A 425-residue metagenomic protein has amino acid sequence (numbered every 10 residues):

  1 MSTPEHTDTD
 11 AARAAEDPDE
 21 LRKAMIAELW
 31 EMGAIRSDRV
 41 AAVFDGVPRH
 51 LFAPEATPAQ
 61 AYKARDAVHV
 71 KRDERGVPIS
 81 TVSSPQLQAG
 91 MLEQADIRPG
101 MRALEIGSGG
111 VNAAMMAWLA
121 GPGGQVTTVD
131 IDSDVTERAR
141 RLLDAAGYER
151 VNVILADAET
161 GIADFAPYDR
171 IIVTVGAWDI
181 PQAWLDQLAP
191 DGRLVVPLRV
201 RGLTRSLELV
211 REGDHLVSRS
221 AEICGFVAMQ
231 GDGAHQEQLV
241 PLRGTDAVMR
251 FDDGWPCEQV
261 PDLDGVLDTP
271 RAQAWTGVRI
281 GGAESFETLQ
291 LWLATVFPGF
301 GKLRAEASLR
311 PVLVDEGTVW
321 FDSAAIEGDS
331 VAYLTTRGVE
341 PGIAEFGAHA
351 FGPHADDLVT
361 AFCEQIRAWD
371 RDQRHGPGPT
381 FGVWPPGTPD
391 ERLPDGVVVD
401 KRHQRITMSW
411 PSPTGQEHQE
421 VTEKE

Functional and structural regions predicted by a protein language model:
S2, W178-S323, T407-T422: Class I SAM-binding transferase module
S2-E105, V111-L119, V135, D144-A145 (+3 more regions): Class I SAM-dependent transferase core
A24, R138, A361-E364: Long, highly charged amphipathic alpha-helices
L92-V195, R199-L207: Conserved nucleotide-cofactor-binding alpha/beta core module
A95, L209-R211, T336: Short beta-strand elements
A294, G299-E425: Charged, low-complexity intrinsically disordered regulatory/assembly segments
